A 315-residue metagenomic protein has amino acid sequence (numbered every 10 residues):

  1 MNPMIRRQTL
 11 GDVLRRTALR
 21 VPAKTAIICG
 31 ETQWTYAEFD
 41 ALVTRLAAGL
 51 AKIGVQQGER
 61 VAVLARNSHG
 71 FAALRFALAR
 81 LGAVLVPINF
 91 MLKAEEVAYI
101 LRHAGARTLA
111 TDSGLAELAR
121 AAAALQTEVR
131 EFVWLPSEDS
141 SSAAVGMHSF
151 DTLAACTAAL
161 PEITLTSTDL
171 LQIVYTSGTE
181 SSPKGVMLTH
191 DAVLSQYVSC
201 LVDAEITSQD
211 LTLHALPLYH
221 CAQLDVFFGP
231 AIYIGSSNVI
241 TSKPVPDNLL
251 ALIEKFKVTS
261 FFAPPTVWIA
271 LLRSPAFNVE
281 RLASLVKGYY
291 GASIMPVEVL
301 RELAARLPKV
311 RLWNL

Functional and structural regions predicted by a protein language model:
N2-G11, R15, A23-S68, A72-F76 (+2 more regions): Conserved AMP-binding/adenylate-forming core of the ANL superfamily
R7-Q8, A23, C156-Y175, S182 (+1 more regions): Conserved pre-ATP/AMP-binding loop-to-beta segment of ANL
R15, A48, K52-I53, F76 (+1 more regions): Structural core segment of the AMP-binding/adenylate-forming
T35-A37, L171-S195: Conserved AMP-binding A3 loop
E59-R60, R66-V86, F90-A94, R102-T108 (+4 more regions): A short helix-loop-beta submotif of the ANL/AMP-binding
A65-R66, A83-Y99, S113-A119, S236-F256 (+1 more regions): ATP-dependent adenylate-forming carboxylate-activation enzymes
L194-L211, C221-S260, S274: Conserved AMP-binding/adenylation subdomain of ANL enzymes
V258-F262, L272-L315: Gly/Ser/Thr-rich phosphate-binding loop
